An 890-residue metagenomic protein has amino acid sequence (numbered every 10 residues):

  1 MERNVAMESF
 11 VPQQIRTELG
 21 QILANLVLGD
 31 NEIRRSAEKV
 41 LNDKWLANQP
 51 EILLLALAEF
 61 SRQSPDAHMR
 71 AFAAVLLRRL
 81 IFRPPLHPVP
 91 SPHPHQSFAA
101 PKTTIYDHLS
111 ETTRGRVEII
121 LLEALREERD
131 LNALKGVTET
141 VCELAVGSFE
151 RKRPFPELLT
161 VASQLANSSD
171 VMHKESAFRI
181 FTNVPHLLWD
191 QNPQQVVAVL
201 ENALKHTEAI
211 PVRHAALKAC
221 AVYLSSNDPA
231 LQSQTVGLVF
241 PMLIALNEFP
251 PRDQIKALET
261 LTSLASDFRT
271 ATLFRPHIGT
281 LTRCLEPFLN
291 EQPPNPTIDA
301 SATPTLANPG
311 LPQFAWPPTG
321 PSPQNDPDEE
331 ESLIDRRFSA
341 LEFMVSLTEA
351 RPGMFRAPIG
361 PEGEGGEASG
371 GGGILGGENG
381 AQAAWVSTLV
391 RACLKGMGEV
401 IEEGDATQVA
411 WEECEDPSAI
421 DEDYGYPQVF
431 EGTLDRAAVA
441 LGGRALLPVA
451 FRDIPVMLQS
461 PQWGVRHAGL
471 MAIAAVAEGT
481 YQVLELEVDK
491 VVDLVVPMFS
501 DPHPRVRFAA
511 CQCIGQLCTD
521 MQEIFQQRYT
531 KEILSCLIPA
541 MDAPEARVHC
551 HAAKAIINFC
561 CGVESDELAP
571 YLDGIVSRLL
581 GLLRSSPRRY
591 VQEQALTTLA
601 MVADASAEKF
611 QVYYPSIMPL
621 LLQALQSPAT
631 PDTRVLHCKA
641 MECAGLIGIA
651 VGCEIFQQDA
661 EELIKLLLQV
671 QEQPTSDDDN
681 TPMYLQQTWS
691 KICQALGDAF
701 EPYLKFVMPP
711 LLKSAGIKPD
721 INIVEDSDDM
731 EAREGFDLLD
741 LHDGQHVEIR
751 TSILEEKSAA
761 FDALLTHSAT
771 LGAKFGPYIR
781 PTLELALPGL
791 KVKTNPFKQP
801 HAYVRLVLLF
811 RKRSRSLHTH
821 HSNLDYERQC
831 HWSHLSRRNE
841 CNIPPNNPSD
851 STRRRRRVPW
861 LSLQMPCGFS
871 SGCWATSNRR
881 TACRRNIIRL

Functional and structural regions predicted by a protein language model:
E2-L890: Karyopherin-beta/Importin-beta family HEAT-repeat alpha-solenoid scaffold
